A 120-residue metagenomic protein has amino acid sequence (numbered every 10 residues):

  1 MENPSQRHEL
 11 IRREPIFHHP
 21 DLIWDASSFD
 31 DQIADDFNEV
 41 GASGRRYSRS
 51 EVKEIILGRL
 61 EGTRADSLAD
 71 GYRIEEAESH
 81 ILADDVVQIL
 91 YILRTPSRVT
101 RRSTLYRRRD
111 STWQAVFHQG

Functional and structural regions predicted by a protein language model:
E2-W24, Q32: Short, aromatic-enriched amphipathic alpha-helices that serve as compact interaction elements
N3, S79-D85, R107-T112: A short, structured loop/turn motif at beta-sheet edges
R7-H8, A26-D85: A solvent-exposed, acidic/Ser-Thr-rich amphipathic alpha-helical stretch
F17, I74-H80, Y91-R94, R101-R108: Hydrophobic/aromatic beta-strand elements that line small-molecule binding cavities or substrate pockets in beta-rich
I33, L93-T95, Q119: Short beta-strand segments enriched in hydrophobic/aromatic residues within well-folded beta-rich domains
V99-G120: Short beta-strand edge/turn micro-motifs at domain boundaries
